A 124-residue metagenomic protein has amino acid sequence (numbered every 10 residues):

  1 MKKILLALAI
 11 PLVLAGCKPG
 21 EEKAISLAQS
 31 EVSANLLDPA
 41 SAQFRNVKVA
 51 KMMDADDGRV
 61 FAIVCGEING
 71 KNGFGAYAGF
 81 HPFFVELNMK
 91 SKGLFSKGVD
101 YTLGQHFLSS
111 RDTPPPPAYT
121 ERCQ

Functional and structural regions predicted by a protein language model:
M1-A15: Sec-dependent bacterial lipoprotein signal peptides
C17-Q124: Cystatin/cathelin-like cysteine-protease inhibitor module
